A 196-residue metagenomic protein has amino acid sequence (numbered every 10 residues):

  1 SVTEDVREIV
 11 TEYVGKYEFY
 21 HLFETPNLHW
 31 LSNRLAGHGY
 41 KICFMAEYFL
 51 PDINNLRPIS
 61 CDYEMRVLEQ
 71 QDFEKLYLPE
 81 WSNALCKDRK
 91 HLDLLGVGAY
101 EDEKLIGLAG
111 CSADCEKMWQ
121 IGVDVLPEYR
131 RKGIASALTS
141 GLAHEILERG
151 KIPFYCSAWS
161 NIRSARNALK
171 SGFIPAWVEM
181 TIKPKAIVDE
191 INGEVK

Functional and structural regions predicted by a protein language model:
S1-Q71: Acyl-donor-binding surface of acyltransferase catalytic domains
T3-E4, V123-R131: A short, internal acetyl-CoA/4′-phosphopantetheine-binding micro-motif in the GNAT/acyltransferase core
F19-T25, K117, I146-A158: Conserved GNAT acetyl-CoA-binding A-motif
I42-P51, I174-I191: Conserved catalytic-core motifs of GNAT/GCN5-like acyltransferases
F49-P51, R57-A99: A contiguous catalytic/ligand-binding core that recognizes phosphate-bearing ligands
C86-M118, G122-L126: A conserved beta-strand-loop-helix scaffold within acyl/acetyltransferase catalytic domains
I121, R131-E145, R166, K170: Conserved acetyl-CoA-binding loop-helix of GNAT-fold acetyltransferases
Y155-L169, I174, T181-A186: Conserved beta-strand-loop-alpha-helix junction that forms the acyl-donor binding cleft
